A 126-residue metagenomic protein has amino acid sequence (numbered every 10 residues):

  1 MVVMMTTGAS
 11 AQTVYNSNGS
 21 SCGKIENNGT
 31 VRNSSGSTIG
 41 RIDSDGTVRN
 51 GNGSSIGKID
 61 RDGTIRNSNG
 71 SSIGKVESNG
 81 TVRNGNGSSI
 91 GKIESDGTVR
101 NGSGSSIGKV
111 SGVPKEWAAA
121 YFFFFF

Functional and structural regions predicted by a protein language model:
M1-S37, S44-D45, R49-S55, R61-F126: Long terminal segments
